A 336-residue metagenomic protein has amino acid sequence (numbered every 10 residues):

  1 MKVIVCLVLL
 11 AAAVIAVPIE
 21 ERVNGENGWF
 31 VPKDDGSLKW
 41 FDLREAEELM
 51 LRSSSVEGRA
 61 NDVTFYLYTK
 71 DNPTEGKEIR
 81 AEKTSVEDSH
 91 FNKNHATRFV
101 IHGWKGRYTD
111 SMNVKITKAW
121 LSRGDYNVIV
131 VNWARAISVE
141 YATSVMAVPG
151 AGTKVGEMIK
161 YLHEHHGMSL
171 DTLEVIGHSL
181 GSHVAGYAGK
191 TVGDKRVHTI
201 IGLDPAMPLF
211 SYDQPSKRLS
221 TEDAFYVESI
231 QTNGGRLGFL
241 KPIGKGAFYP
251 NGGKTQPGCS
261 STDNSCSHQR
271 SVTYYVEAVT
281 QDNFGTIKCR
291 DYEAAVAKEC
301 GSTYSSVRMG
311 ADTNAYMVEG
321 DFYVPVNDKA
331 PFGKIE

Functional and structural regions predicted by a protein language model:
K2-V130, I137-A147, G156-L170, G193 (+4 more regions): Flexible, membrane-associating and regulatory peripheral segments of lipid-active enzymes
I101-K105, H178, D204: The conserved beta1-alpha1 loop
I176-Y187: Glycine-rich nucleophile elbow surrounding the catalytic serine of serine-hydrolase chemistry
K190-V197: Conserved hydrolase catalytic core segment
I201-L209, Q231-G235, G253: Active-site nucleophile loop of the alpha/beta-hydrolase fold
F225-I230, A247-F248: Catalytic His-Asp charge-relay segment
